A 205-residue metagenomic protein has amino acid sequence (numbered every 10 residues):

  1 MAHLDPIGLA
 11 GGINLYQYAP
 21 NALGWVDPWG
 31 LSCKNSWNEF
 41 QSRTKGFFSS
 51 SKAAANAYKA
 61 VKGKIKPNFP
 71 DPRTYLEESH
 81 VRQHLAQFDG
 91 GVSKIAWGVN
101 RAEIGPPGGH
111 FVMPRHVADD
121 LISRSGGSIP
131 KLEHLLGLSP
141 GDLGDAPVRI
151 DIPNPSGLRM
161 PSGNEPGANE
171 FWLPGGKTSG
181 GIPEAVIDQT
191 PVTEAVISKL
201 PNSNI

Functional and structural regions predicted by a protein language model:
M1-W37: Short turn/helix-capping motifs enriched in Asx and small/polar residues
C33-I205: Catalytic toxin/effector domains delivered as secreted proteins or via bacterial secretion systems
